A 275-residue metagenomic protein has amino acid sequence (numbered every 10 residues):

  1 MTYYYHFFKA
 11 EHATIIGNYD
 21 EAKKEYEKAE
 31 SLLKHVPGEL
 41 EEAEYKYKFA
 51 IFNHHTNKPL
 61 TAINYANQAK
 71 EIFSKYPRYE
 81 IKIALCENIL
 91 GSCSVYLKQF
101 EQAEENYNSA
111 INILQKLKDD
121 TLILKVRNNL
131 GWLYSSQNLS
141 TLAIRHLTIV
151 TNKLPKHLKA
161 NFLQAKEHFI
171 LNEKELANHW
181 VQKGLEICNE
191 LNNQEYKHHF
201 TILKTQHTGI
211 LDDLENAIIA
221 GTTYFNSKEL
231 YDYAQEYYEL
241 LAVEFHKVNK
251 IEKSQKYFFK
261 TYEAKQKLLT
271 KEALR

Functional and structural regions predicted by a protein language model:
M1-E39, I251-R275: Flexible inter-repeat linkers and adjacent short helices within tandem amphipathic alpha-helical repeat scaffolds
T2-Y4, P37-E44, R78-L85, L117-N128 (+4 more regions): Alpha-solenoid helical repeat architecture
Y4-G17, E41-K58, K82-Y96, L122-S136 (+3 more regions): Tandem amphipathic alpha-helical repeat scaffolds
Y19, E39, P59, F100 (+6 more regions): TPR-repeat structural position
A22, A62, A103, A143 (+3 more regions): Single-residue signature of alpha-solenoid repeat helices
E27-G38, N67-R78, N108-D119, I144-K153 (+5 more regions): Amphipathic alpha-helical segments of tetratricopeptide repeats
D120-G221: Eukaryotic tandem repeat interaction scaffolds
K204, T208-I210, N216-R275: C-terminal non-catalytic interaction modules
